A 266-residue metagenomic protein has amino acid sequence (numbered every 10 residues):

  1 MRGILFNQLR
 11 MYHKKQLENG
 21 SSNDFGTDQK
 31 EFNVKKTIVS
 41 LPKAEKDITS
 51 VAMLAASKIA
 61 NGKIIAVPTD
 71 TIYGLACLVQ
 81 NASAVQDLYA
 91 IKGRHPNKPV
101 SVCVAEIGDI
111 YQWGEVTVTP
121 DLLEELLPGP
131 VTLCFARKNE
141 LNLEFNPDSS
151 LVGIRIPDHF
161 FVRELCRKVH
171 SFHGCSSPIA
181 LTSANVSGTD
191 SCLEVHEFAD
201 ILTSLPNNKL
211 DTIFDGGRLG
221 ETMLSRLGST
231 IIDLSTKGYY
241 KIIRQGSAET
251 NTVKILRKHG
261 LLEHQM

Functional and structural regions predicted by a protein language model:
R2-M266: Active-site-adjacent structural elements in enzyme catalytic cores
